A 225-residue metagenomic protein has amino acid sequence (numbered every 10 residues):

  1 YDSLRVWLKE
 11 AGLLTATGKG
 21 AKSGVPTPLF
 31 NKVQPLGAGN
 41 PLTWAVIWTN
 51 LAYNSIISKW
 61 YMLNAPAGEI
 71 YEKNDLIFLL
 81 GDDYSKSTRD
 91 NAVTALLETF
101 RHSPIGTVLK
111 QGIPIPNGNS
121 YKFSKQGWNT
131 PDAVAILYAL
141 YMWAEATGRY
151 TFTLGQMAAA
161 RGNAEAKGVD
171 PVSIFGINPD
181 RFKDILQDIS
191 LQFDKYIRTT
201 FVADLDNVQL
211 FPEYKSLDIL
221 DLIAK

Functional and structural regions predicted by a protein language model:
Y1-K225: Donor-sugar nucleotide-binding helix/loop cap in glycosyltransferases
